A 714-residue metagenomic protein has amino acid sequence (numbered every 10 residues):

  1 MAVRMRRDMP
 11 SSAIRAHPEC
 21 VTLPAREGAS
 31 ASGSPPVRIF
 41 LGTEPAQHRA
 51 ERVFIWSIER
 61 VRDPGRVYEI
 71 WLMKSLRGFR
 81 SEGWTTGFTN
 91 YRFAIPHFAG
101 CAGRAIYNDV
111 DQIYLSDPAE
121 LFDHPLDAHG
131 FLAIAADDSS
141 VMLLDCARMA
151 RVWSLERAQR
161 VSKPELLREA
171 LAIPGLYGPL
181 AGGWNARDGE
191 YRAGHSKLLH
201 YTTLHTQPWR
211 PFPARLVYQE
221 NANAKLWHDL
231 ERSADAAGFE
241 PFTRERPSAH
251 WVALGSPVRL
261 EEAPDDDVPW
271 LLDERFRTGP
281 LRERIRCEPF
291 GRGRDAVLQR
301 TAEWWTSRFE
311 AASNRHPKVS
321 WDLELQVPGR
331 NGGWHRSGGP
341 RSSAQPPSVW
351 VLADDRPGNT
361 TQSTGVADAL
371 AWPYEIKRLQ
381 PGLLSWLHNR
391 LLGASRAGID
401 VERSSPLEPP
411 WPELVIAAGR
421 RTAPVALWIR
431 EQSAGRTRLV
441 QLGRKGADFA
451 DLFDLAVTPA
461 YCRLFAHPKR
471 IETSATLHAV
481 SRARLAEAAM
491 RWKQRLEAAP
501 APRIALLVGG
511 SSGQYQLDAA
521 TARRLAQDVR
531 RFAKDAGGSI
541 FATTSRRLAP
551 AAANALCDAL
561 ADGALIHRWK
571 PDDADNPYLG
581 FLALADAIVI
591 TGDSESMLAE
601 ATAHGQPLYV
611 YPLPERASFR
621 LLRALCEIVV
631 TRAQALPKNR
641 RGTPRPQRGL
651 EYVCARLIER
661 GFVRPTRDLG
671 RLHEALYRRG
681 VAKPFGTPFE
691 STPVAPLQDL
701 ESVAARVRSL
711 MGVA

Functional and structural regions predicted by a protein language model:
A2-V37, T43-A46, E69-L72, C146 (+1 more regions): A glycosyltransferase accessory/donor-loop signature
R66-F98: Active-site-proximal specificity loops/subdomain of glycosyltransferases
Y91-A136, M142-A150: GT-A fold catalytic core of metal-dependent nucleotide-sugar glycosyltransferases, centered on the diacidic
S256, D265-D267, E274-G339: S-adenosyl-L-methionine-dependent methyltransferase catalytic module, highlighting the catalytic core
V351-L352, R356-E472: Active-site and donor-binding regions of nucleotide-sugar-utilizing enzymes
D355-N359, L579-L621: A donor-sugar binding/catalytic signature common to diverse glycosyltransferases and related nucleotide-sugar
A450-D518, P696-L700, A704: A nucleotide-sugar donor-handling region in carbohydrate enzymes
G537-A574: Catalytic donor nucleotide-activated moiety binding site of glycosyltransferases and closely related
